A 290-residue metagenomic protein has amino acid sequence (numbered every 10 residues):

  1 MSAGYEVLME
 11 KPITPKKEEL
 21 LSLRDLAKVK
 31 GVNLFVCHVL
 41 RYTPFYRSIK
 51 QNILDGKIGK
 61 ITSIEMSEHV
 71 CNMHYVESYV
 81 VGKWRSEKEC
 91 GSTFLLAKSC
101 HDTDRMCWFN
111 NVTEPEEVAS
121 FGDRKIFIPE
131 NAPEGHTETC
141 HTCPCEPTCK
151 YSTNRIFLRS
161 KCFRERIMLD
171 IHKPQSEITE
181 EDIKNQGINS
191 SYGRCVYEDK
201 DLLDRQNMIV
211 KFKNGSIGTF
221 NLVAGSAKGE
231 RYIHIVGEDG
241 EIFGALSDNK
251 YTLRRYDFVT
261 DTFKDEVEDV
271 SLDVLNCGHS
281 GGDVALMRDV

Functional and structural regions predicted by a protein language model:
M1, R24, K50, T103-C107 (+2 more regions): Non-transmembrane alpha-helical segments in soluble domains of secreted/periplasmic/extracellular proteins
M1-R41, G56: Beta-strand-loop-alpha-helix segment that lines the small-molecule cofactor/substrate pocket of alpha/beta enzymes
S2, L202-V290: C-terminal helical cap and adjacent loop that interface with cofactors, partners, or active-site loops
G4, V81-E89, E266-S271: Short glycine/proline- and charge-enriched loop/turn segments that cap or connect secondary-structure elements
E18, S22, Y79, G282-D289: Generic alpha-helical secondary structure signal
L40-Y192, V290: Predominantly a Rossmann-like dinucleotide-binding segment in NAD(P)-dependent oxidoreductases
E87, F94-A97, V196-K200, V223-A224 (+1 more regions): Short Gly/Pro-enriched turn/cap motifs at secondary-structure boundaries
P174-L222: Alpha/beta-hydrolase fold catalytic core
